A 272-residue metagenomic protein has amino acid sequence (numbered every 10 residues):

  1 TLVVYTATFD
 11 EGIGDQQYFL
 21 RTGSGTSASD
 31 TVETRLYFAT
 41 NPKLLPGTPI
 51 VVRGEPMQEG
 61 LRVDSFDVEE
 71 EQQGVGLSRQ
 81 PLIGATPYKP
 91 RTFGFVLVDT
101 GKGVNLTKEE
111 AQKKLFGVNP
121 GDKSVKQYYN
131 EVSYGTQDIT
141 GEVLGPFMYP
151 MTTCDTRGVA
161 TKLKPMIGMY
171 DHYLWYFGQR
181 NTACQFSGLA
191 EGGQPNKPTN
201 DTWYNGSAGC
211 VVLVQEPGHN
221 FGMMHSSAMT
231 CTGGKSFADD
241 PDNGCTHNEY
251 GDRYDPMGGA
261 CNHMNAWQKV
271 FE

Functional and structural regions predicted by a protein language model:
T1-G168, L174: Zymogen propeptides/activation segments of proteases
I167, H172, Q179-E272: Extracellular hydrolytic enzyme modules, especially secreted metalloproteases of the metzincin/thermolysin-like class
